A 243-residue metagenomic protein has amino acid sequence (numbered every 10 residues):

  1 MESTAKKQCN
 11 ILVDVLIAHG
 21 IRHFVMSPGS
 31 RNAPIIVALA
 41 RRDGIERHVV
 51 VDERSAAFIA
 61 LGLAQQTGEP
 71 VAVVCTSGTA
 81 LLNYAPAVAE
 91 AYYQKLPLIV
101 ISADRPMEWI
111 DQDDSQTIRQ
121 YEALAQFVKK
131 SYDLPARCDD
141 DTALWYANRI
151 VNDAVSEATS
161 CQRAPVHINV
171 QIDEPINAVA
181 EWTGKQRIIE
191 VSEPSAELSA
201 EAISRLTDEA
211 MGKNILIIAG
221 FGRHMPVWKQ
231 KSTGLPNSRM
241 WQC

Functional and structural regions predicted by a protein language model:
E2-C243: N-terminal alpha/beta PP-like core and its mobile active-site loop of ThDP/TPP-dependent enzymes
